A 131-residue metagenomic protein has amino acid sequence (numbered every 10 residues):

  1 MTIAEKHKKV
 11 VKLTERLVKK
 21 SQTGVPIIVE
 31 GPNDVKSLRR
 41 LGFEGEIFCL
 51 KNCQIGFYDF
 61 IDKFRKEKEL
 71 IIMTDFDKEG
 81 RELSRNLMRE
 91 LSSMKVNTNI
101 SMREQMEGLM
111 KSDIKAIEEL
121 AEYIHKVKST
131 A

Functional and structural regions predicted by a protein language model:
M1, V29, T74, K78: A short glycine-/small-residue-rich loop at the edge of a beta-strand within enzyme catalytic domains
M1-P26, P32, D59-F60: Phosphate-handling DNA/RNA-contact segment within nucleic-acid enzymes
P26-I27, I71: Short glycine-rich phosphate-binding loop at a beta-alpha junction
I27-I28, C49: Conserved SAM-binding loop
G31-P32, Q54: Alpha-helix N-cap/helix-start capping motif
S37-L41, E46, L50-A131: TOPRIM fold recognition
